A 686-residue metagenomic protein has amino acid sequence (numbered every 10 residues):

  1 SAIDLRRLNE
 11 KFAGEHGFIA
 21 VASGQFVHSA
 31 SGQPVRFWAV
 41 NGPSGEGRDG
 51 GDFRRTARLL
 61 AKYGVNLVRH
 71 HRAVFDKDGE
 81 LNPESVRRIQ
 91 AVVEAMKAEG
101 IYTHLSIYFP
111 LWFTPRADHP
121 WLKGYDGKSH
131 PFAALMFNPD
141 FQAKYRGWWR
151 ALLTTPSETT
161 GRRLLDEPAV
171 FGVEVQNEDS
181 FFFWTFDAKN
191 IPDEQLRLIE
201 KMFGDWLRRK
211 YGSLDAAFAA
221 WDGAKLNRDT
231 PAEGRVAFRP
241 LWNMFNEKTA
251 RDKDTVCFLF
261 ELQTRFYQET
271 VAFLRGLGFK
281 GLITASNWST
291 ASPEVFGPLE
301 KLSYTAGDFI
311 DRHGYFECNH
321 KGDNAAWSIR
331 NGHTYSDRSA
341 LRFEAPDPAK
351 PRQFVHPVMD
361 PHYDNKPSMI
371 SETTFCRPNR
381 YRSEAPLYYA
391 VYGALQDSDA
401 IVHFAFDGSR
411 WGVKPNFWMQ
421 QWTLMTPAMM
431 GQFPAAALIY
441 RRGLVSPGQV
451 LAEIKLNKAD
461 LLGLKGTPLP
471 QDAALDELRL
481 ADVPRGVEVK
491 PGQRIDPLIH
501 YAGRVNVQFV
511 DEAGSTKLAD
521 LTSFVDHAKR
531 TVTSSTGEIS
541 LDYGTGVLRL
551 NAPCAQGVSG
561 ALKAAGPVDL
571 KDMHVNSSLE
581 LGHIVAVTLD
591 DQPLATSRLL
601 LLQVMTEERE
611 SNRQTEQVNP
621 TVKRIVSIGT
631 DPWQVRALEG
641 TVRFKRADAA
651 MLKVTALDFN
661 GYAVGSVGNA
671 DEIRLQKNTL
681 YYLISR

Functional and structural regions predicted by a protein language model:
S1-E15: Non-catalytic propeptide/linker segments at domain boundaries
A13-G307, N319: Active-site mouth of glycoside hydrolases
T154, Q263-I283, T290-A291, P298-E317 (+3 more regions): Catalytic-core region of carbohydrate-active enzymes that cleave or remodel glycosidic bonds
T159-G161, F258, T270-F273, F296-E300 (+5 more regions): Generic recognition of flexible, low-complexity loop/linker segments
N319-D337, E616-R624: Flexible internal linker/loop segments at domain or repeat junctions
A437, S446-D648, L652-A656, K677: Long, low-hydrophobicity ectodomains and other hydrophilic envelope-associated domains
G661-N669: Surface-exposed loop/edge segments in extracytoplasmic proteins
D671-R686: C-terminal beta-strand-rich structural cap/linker in extracellular carbohydrate-active enzymes
